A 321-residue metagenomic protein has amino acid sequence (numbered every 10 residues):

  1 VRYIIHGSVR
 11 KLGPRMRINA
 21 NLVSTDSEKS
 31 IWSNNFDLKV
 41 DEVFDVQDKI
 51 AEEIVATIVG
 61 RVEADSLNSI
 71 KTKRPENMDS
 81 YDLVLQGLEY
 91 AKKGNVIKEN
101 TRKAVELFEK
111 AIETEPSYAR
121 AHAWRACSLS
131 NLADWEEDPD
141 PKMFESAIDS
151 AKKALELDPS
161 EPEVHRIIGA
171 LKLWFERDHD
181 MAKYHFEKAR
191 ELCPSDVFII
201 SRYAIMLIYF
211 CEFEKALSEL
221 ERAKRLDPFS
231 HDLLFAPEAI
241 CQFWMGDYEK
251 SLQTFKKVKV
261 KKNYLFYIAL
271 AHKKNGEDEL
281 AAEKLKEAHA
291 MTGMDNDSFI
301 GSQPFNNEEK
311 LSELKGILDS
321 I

Functional and structural regions predicted by a protein language model:
V1-G94, K98-K103: Catalytic-center loop of serine/cysteine hydrolases
F36, L67-K73, I167-A170, P237 (+1 more regions): Short linear capping/connector segments at secondary-structure termini
S80-S195, S201-C211, R222, F229-F235 (+1 more regions): Short coil/linker segments at helix-helix boundaries
K98, A151, M181-E187, E191-S201 (+1 more regions): Alpha-helical protein-protein interaction modules
